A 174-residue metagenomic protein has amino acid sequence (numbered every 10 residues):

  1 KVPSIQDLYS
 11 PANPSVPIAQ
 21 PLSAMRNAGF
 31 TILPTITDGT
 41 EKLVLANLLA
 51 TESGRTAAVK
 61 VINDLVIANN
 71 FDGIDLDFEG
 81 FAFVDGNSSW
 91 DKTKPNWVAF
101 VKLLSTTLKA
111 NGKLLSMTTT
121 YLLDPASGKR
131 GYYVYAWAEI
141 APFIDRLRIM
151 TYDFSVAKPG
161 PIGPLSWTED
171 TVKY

Functional and structural regions predicted by a protein language model:
K1, I32-I36, I74-L76, L115-M117 (+1 more regions): Hydrophobic faces of well-ordered beta-strands that scaffold small-molecule active sites in alpha/beta enzyme cores
K1-D64: Glycan-recognition patch characteristic of GH18 chitinases/ENGases and related GlcNAc/peptidoglycan-binding proteins
S4-V16, A82-Y174: Substrate-binding surface in catalytic domains of secreted glycosidases
A24, V61-A68, L103, T107 (+1 more regions): A generic secondary-structure signal
A50-A68, S127-I140: Short, acidic/polar
A68-F71, I144: A structural motif
